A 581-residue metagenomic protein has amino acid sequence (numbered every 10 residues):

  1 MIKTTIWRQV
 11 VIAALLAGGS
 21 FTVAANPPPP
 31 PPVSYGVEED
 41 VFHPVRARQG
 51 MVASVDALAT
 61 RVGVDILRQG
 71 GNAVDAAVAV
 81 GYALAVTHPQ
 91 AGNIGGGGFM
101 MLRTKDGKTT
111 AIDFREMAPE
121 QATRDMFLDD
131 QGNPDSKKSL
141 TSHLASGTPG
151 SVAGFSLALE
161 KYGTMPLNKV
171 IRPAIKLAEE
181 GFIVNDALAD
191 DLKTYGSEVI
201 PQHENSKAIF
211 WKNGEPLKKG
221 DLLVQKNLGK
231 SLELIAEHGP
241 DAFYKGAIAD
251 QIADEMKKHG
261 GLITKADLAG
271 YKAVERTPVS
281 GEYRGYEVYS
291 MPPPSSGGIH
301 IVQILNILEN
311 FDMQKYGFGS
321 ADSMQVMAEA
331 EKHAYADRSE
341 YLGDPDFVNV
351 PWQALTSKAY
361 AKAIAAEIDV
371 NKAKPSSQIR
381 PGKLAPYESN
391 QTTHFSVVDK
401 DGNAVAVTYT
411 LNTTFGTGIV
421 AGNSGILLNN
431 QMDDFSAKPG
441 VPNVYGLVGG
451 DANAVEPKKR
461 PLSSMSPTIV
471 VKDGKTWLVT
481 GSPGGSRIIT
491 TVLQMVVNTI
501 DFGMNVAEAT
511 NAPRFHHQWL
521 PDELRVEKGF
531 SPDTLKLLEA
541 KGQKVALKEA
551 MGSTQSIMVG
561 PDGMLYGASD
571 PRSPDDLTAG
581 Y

Functional and structural regions predicted by a protein language model:
M1-V11: Bacterial N-terminal signal peptides that target proteins for export
Q9-S20: Bacterial N-terminal signal peptides
N26-R61, A73-V74, V78-G239, F243-K245 (+3 more regions): Noncatalytic scaffold domains of N-terminal-nucleophile
P30, F311-L411, N423-S424, P439-G440 (+1 more regions): Internal maturation/activation junctions in enzymes
I66-L67, A153-K161, H238-K245, D250 (+1 more regions): Alpha-helical support elements that line or immediately flank enzyme active sites and cofactor-binding pockets
V86-A111, L262-T264, A404-K472, F502 (+1 more regions): Active-site rim segments in enzyme catalytic domains, especially the processed small/beta chain of N-terminal
L262-R284, K358-Y387, L428-P467: Active-site Gly/Thr loop motif
K438, K459, D501-E549: Extended C-terminal subregions enriched in glycine
